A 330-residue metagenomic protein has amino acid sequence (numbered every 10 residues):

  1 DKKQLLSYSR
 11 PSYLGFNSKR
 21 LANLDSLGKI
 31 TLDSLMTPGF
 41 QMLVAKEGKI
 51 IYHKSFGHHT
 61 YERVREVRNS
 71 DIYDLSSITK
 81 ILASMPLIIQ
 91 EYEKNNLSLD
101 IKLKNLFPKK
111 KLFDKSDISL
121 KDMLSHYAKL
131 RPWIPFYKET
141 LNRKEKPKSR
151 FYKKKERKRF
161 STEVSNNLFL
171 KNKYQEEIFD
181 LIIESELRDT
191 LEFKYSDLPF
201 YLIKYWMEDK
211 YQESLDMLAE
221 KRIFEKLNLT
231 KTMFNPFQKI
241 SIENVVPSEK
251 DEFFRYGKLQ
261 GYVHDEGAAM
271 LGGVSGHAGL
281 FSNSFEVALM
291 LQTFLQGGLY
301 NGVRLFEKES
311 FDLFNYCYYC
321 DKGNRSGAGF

Functional and structural regions predicted by a protein language model:
D1-Q4: C-terminal non-catalytic regions of proteins with extracellular/luminal or membrane-system context
G15-L75, N96-S98, K258, D265: Short, conserved catalytic-motif segment at the N-terminal edge
N17, K80, N283: Short, conserved phosphate/pyrophosphate- and ester-handling motifs at nucleotide-, phospho-/glycolipid
R20, L24, L75, T79 (+5 more regions): Hydrophobic (often cysteine-bearing) scaffold residues that line and stabilize catalytic clefts of nucleotide/cofactor
G28, M42, G48, I72-I101 (+3 more regions): Active-site SXXK
S98-D114, K226: Short, glycine/proline-biased beta-turn/loop segments that scaffold the active-site neighborhood
D114-F330: Short, surface-exposed loop or secondary-structure junction motifs that flank catalytic or metal-binding residues
